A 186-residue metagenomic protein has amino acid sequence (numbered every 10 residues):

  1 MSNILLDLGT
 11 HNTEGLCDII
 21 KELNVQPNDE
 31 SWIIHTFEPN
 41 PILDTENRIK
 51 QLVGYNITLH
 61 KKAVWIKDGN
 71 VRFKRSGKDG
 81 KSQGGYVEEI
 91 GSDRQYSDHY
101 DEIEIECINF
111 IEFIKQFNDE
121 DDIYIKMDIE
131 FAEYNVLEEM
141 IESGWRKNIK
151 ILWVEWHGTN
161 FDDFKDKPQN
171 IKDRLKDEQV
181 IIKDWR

Functional and structural regions predicted by a protein language model:
M1-R186: Phosphate/nucleotide-binding beta-alpha loop and adjacent structural elements of enzyme active sites
